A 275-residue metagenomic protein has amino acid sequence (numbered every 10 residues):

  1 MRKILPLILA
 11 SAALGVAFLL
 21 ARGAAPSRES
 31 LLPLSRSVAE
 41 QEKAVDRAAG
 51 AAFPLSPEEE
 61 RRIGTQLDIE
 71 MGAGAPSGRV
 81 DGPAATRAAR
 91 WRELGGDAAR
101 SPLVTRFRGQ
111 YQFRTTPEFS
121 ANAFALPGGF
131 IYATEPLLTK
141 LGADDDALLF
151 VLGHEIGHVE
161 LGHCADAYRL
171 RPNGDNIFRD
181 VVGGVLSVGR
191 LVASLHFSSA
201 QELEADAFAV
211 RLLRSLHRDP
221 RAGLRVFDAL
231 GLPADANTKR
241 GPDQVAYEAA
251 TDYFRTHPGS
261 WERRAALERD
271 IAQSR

Functional and structural regions predicted by a protein language model:
R2-R275: A Zn2+-metalloprotease active-site environment signal
